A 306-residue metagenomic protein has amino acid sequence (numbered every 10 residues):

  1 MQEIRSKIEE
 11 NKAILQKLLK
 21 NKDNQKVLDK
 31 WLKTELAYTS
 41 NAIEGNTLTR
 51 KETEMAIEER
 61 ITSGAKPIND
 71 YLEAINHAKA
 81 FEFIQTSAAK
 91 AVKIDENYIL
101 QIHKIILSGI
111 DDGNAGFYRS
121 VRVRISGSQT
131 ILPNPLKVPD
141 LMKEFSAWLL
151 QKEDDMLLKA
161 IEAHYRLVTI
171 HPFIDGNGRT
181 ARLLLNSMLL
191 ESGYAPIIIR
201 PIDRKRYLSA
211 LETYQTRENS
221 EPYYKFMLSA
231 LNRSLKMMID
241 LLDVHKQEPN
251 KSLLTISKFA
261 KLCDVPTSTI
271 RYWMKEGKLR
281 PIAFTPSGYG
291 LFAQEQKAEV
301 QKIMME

Functional and structural regions predicted by a protein language model:
M1-D175, R179-E306: FIC/Doc superfamily catalytic core
